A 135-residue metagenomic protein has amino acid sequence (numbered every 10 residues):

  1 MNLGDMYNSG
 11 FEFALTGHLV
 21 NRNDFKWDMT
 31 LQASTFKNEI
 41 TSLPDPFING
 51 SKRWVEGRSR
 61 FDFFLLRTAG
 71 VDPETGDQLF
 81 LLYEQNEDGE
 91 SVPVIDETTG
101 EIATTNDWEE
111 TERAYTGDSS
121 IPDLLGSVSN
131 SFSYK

Functional and structural regions predicted by a protein language model:
M1-N2, K135: C-terminal extensions
N2-Y7, F11, H18-S120: Conserved small-residue
F13-G17, V128-Y134: Residues on the lipid-exposed face of transmembrane beta-strands in outer-membrane beta-barrel proteins
I40, G126-V128: Residue-level marker for the onset of beta-strands and adjacent loop->beta junctions in well-ordered domains
